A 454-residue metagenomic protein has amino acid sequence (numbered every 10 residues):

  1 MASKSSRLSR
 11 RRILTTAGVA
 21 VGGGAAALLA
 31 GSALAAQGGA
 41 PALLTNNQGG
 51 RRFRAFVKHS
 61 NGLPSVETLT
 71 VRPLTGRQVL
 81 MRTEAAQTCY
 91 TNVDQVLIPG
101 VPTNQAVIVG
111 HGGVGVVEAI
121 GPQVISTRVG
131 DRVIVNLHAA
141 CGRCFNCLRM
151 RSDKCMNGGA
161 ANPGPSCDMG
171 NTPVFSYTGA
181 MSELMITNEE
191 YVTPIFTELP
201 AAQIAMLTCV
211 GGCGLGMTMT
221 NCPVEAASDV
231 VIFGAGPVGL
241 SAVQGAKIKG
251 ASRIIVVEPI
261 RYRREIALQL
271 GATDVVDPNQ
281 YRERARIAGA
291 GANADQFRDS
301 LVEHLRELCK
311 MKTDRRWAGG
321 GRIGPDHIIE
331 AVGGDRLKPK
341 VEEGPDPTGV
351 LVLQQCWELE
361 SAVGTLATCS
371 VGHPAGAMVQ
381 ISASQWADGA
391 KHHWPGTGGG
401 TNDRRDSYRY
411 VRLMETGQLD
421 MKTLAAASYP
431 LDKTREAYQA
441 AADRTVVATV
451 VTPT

Functional and structural regions predicted by a protein language model:
A2-R51, R315-R316, R322-I323, Q354 (+1 more regions): C-terminal hydrophobic helical "lid"/dimerization subdomain of Rossmann-like NAD(P)H-dependent oxidoreductases
L28-T68, R77, R82, A292: C-terminal segment of N-terminal export signals and the immediately downstream linker at the start of the mature
R54, G112-V114, R132, N146 (+4 more regions): Residue-level marker of beta-strand positions
T70-V71, N104-G110, P173-Y177, L184: Short Gly/Pro-enriched turn/cap motifs at secondary-structure boundaries
R72-Q87, I98-L148, D153, P194-L199: Glycine-rich beta-strand-centered segment in the early N-terminal region that forms part of a ligand/cofactor-binding
R143-F233: NAD(P)H dinucleotide-binding glycine-rich loop of Rossmann-like/cofactor-binding domains, especially the beta1-alpha1
F196-A292: Mid-domain Rossmann-like dinucleotide-binding core that forms the NAD(H)/NADP(H) cofactor-binding site
C222-A226, K249, L270-K391: Glycine-rich cofactor phosphate-binding loops and adjacent beta1-alpha1 units of small-molecule cofactor enzyme domains
